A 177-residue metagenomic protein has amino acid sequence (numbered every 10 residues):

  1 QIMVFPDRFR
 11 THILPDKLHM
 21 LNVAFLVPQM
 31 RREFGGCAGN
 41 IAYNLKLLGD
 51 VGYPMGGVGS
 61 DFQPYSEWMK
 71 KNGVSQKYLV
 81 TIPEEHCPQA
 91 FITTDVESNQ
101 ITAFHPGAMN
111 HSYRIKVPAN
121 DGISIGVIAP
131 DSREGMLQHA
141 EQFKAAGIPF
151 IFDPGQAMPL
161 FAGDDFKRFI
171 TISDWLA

Functional and structural regions predicted by a protein language model:
Q1-R8, M30, V51-Y53, E67-A177: Ribokinase/PfkB-type carbohydrate-kinase core domain
Q1-Y53, P64, H111: Glycine-rich phosphate/adenosyl-contacting loop at the front of the ribokinase-like
C37, D61, G135: Conserved alpha-helical elements of sugar-nucleotide-dependent glycosyltransferases
G56-V58: Short beta-strand/turn micro-motifs composed of small residues that flank or help shape donor/cofactor-binding pockets
